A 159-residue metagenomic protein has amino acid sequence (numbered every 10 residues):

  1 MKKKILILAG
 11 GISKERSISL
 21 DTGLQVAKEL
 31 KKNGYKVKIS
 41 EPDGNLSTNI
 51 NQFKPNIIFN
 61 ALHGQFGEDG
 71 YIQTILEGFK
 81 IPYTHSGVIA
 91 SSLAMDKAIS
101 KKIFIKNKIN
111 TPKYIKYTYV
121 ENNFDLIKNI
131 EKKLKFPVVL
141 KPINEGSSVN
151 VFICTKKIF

Functional and structural regions predicted by a protein language model:
K2-A9, D21, I50, L93-F159: Active-site nucleotide/adenylate-binding loops and adjacent lid/helix of ATP-dependent enzymes
L6, E29, I39: Short beta-strand "acidic-cap" motif of Rossmann-like dinucleotide-binding folds
L8-E15, K54-M95, N110-T118: A short, GP-enriched loop/loop-strand-helix hinge that lies immediately N-terminal to, or at the N-terminal rim
T22-Y35: A short, Lys/Arg-enriched amphipathic alpha-helix followed by its capping loop at the start of a domain
L30-K31, L76, F104: Hydrophobic alpha-helical packing residues
N33, F79, N107: Conserved dinucleotide-binding and phosphotransfer motif residues
Y35-K54, F66-G67: Glycine-rich, highly charged phosphate/nucleotide-binding loops
